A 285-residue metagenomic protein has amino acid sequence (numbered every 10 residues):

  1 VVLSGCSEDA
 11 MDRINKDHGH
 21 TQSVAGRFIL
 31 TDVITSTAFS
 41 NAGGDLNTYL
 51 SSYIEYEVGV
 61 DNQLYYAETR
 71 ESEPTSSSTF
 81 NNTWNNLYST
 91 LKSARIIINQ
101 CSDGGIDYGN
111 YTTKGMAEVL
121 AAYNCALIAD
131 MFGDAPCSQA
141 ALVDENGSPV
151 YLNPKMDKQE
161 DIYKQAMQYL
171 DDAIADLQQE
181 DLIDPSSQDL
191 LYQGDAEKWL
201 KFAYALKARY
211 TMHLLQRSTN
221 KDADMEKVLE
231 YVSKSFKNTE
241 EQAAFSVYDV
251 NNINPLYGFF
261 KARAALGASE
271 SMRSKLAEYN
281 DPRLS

Functional and structural regions predicted by a protein language model:
C6-E55, Y88, G104: Membrane-proximal, proline-rich intrinsically disordered regions
N62-A135, P149-K164, Q168-E180: Conserved, well-structured interaction surfaces
Q188-E240: Aromatic- and glycine-enriched pocket-lining scaffold segments that form the walls of small-molecule binding clefts
D222-S285: Hydrophobic-face positions in mid-chain alpha helices that act as interaction patches
